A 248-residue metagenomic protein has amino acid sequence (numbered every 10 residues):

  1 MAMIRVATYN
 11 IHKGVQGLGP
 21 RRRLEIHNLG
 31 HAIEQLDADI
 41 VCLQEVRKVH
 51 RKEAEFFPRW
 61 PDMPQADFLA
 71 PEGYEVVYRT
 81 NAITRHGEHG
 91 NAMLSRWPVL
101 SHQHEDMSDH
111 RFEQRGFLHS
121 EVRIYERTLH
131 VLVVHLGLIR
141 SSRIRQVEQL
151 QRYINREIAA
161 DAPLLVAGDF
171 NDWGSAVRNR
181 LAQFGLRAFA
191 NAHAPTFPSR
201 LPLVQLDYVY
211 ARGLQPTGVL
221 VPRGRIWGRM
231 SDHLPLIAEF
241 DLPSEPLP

Functional and structural regions predicted by a protein language model:
M1-E72, I83-N91, E148-Q151, P243-P248: N-terminal, active-site-proximal structural segment of metallo-dependent hydrolase catalytic domains
M1-V6, H89-N91, S95-S101, E113-V133 (+1 more regions): Beta-strand-turn-beta hairpins that frame and shape the catalytic cleft of phosphate-ester-processing enzymes
N10-I11, E45-V46, V134-L136, P163 (+2 more regions): Active-site metal-binding loops of divalent metal-dependent hydrolases
K13-Q16, K48-R51, T84-G87, I139-S142 (+3 more regions): Active-site environment of divalent metal-dependent phosphoester hydrolases
V41-Q44, V77-T80, L165-D169, F189-A190: Active-site neighborhood of phospho(di)ester-bond hydrolases with catalytic His/Asp-centered motifs
Y74-M107: Catalytic-core segment of enzymes that process non-peptidic bonds
H104, E121, R152-L165, F170-P248: Metal-dependent phosphoester-hydrolase catalytic domains
S142-I154: Alpha-helical scaffold elements lining the catalytic groove of polysaccharide deacetylases
